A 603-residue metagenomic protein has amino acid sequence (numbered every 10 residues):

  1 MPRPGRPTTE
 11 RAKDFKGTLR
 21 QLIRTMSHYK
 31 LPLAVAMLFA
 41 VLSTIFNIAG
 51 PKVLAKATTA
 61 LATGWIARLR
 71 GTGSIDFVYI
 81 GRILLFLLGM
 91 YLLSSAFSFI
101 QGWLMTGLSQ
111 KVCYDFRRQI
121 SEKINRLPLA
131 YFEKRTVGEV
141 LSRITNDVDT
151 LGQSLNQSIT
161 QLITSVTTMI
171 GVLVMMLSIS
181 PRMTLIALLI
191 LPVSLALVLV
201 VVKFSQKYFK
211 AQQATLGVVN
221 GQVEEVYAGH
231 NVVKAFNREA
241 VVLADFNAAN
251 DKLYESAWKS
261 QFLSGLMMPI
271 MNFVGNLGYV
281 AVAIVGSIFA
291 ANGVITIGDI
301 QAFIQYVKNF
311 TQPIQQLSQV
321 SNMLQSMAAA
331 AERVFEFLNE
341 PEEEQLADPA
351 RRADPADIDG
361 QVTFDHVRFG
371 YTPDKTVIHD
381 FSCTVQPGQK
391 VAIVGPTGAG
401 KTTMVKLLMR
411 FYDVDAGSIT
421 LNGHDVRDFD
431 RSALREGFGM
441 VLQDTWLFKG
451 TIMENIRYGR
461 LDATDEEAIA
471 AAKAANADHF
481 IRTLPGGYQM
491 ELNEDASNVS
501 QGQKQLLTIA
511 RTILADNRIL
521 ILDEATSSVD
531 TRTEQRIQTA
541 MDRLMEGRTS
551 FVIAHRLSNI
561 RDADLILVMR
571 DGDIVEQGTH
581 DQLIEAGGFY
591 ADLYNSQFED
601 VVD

Functional and structural regions predicted by a protein language model:
P7-F15, L38-F39, F46-A62, I66 (+12 more regions): Juxtamembrane helix-loop junctions of ABC transporter transmembrane domains
F15-K30, V140: A short amphipathic helical element positioned immediately N-terminal to and/or at the very start of a transmembrane
H28, L129-A130, V148-L155, I159 (+6 more regions): An intracellular "coupling" helix at the cytosolic face of ABC transporter transmembrane type-1 domains
H28, P32-I45, Q157-A211, V282-I295 (+1 more regions): Transmembrane helices of ABC transporter permease
L33-F97, S178-R182, G293-I297: Transmembrane helix-loop-helix hairpins at lipid-water interfaces of multipass membrane proteins, especially the type-1
V41-A49, Y91-F99, L151-S154, S158-I170 (+5 more regions): Hydrophobic alpha-helical transmembrane bundles that constitute the permease/transmembrane domains of multi-pass
G64, M175-L189, K259-R333, F337-L338: Helix-loop-helix
L346, P355-D603: ABC-type nucleotide-binding domain
